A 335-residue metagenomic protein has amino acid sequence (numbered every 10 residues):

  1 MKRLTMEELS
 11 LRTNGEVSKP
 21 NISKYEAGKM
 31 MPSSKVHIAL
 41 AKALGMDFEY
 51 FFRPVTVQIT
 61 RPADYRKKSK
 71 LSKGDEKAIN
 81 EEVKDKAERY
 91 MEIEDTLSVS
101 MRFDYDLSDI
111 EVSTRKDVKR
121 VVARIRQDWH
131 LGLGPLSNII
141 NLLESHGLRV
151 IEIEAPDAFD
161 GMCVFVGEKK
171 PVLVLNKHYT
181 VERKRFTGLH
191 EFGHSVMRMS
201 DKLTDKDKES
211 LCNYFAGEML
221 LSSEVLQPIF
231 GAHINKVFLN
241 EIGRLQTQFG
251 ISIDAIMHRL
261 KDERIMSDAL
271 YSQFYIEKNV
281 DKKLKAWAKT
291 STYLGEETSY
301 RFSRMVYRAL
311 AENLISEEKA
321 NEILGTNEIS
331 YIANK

Functional and structural regions predicted by a protein language model:
M1-K335: Active-site hotspot residues in diverse enzymes, especially metal/ion-binding acidic/histidine motifs
